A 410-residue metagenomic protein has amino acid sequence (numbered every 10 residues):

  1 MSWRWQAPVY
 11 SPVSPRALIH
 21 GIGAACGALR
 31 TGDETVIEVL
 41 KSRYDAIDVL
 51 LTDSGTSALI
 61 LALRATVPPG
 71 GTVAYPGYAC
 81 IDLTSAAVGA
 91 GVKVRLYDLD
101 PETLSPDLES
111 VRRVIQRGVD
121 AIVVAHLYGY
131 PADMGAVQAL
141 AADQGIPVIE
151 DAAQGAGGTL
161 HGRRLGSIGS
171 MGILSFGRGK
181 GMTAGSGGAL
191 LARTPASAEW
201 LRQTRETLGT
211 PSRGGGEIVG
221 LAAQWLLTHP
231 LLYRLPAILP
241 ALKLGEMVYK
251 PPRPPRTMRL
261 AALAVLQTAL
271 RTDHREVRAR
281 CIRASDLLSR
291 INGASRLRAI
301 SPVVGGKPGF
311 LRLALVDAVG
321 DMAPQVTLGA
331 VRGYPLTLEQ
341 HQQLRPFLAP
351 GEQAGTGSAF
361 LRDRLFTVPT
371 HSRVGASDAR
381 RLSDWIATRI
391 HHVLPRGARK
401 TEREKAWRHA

Functional and structural regions predicted by a protein language model:
S2-V9, R178, A189-T210: Active-site-proximal region of nucleotide-activated glycan assembly enzymes, centered on histidine/acidic-rich loops
W3, A7-S57, Y78, R280: Conserved N-terminal alpha-helix of the aminotransferase class I/II PLP-enzyme fold
I37-V39, R43-L50, G55, A79 (+2 more regions): PLP-dependent aminotransferase class I/II
A62, A86, D133-V137, G187 (+1 more regions): A short acidic, amphipathic alpha-helical/loop segment
A62-I115: Conserved PLP-anchoring active-site segment centered on the Schiff-base-forming lysine
V88, Q138, A142, P324-T327: Anion (oxyanion) recognition and catalysis
E102-E199: Active-site phosphate-binding strand-loop segment of PLP-dependent enzymes
